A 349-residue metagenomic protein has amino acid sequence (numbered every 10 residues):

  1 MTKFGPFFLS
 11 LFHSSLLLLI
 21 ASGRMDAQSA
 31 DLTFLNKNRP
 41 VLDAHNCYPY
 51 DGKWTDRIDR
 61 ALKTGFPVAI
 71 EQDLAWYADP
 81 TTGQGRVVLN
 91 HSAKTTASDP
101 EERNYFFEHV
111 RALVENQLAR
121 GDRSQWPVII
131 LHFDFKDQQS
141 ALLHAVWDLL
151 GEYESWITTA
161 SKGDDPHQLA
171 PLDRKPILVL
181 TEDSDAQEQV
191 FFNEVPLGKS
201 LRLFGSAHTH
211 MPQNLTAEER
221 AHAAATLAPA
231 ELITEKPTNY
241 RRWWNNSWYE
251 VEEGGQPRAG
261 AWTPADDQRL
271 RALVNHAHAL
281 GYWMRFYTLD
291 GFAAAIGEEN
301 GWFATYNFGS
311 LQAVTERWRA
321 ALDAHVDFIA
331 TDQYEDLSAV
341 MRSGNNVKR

Functional and structural regions predicted by a protein language model:
M1, L17-L19, E194, L201: Compositionally biased, low-complexity repeat tracts
M1-F8: N-terminal secretory signal peptides that target proteins for export/translocation
S10-A21: Bacterial N-terminal signal peptides
R24-D26: Sec/Tat signal peptide C-region and signal peptidase I cleavage site
Q28-E71, W76-R349: Catalytic cores of phosphodiester-bond hydrolases, prominently lipid phosphodiesterases
